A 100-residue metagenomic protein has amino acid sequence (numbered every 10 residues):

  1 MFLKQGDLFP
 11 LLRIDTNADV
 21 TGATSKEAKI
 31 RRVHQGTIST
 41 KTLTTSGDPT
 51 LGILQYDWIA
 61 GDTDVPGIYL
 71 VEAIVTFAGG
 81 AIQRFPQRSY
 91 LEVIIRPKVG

Functional and structural regions predicted by a protein language model:
M1-G100: Contiguous segments within soluble domain cores/interaction surfaces
